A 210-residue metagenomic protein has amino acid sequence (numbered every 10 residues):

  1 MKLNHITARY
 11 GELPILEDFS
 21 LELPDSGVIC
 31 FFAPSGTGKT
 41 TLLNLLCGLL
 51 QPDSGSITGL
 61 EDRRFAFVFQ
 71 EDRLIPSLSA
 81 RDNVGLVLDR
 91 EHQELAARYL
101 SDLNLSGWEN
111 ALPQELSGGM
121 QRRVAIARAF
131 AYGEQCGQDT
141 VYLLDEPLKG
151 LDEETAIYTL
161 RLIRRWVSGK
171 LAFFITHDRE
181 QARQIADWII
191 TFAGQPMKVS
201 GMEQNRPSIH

Functional and structural regions predicted by a protein language model:
C30, V124-G133: ABC ATPase nucleotide-binding domain "signature" region
F32-P34: The feature captures the beta-strand-to-loop junction immediately N-terminal to the Walker
C47: Helix-to-loop junction immediately C-terminal to a conserved catalytic motif
L78-R90: Q-loop/switch helix immediately C-terminal to the Walker
Q93-W108: Conserved ABC ATPase "signature" region
L112-Q121: Conserved ABC ATPase signature
E153-T155: Helix N-cap at the start of a conserved alpha-helix in ABC-type nucleotide-binding domains
K170-T176: Conserved H-loop
